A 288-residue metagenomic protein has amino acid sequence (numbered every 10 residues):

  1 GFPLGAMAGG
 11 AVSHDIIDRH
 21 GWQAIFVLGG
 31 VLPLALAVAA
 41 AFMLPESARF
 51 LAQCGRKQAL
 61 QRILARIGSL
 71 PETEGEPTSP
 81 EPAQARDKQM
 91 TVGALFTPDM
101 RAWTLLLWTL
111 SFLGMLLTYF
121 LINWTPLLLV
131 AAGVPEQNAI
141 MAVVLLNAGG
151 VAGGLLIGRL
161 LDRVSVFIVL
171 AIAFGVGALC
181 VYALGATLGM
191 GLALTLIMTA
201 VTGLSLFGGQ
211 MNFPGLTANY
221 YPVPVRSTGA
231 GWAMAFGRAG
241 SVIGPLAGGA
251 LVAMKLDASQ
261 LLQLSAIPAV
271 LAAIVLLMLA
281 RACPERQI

Functional and structural regions predicted by a protein language model:
F2-Q53: Helix-loop-helix hairpin linking two adjacent transmembrane segments in secondary transporters
D18-G30, A253-P268: A membrane-interface helix-boundary motif in multi-pass transporters
A39-M43, R49, I267-I288: Multi-pass alpha-helical transporter architecture, strongest for 12-TM Major Facilitator/SLC carriers used
M43-M100: Intracellular cytosolic loops and amphipathic helices of Major Facilitator Superfamily
F96-L155: Extracytoplasmic gate region of multi-pass secondary transporters
G154-S165, V252: Helix-to-loop junctions at the C-terminal end of transmembrane segments in multipass secondary transporters
R163-F174: Cytoplasmic membrane-interface "Motif A"-like loop-to-helix N-cap segments of 12-TM Major Facilitator Superfamily
V176-G189: C-terminal ends and interior cores of transmembrane alpha-helices in multi-pass membrane transporters/permeases
